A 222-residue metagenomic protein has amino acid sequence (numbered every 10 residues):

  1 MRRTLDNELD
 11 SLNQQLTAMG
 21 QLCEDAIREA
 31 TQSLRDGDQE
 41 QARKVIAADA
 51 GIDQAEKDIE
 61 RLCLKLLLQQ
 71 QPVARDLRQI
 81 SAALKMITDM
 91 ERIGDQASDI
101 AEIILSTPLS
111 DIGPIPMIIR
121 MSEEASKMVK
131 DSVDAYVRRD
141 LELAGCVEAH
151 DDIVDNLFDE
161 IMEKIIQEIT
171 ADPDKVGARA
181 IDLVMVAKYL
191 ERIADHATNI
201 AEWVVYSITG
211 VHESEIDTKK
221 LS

Functional and structural regions predicted by a protein language model:
M1-S222: Cytosolic, long alpha-helical scaffolding segments
